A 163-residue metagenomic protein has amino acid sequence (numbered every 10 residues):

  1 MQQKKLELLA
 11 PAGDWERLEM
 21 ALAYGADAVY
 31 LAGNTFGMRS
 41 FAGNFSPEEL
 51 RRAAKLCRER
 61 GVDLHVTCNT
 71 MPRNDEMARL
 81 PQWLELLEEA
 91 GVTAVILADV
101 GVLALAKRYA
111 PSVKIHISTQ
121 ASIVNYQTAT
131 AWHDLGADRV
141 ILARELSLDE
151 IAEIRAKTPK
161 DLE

Functional and structural regions predicted by a protein language model:
M1-E163: Non-catalytic helical/linker scaffolds that mediate oligomerization, partner binding, and domain coupling around large
